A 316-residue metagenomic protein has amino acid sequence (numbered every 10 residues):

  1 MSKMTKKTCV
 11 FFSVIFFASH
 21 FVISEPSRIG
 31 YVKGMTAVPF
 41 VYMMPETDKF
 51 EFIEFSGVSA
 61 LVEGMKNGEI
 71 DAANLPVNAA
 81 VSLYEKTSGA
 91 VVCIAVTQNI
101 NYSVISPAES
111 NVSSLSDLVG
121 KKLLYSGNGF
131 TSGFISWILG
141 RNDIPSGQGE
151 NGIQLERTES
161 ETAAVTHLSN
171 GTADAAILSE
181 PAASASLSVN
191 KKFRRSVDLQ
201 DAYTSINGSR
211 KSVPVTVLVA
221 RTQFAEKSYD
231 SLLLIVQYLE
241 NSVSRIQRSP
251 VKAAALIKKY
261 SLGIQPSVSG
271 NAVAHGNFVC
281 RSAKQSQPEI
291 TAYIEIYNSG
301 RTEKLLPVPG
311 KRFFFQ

Functional and structural regions predicted by a protein language model:
M1-V10: Bacterial N-terminal signal peptides that target proteins for export
V10-S19: Bacterial N-terminal signal peptides
A18-P26: Bacterial Sec-dependent signal peptides at the C-terminal "C-region" and cleavage site
P26-E156, D174, E180, S196-V197: Short, glycine-/small- and polar/acidic-enriched structural segments that line small-molecule recognition paths
V38, Y42, S59, E63 (+13 more regions): Solvent-exposed, polar/charged alpha-helical surfaces in well-ordered, non-transmembrane soluble domains, broadly
N78, E156, S160-L256: Pocket-lining segment of extracytoplasmic ligand-binding domains
A225-G300: Secondary-structure end/capping motifs
T291-Q316: Conserved C-terminal helix/tail region of periplasmic/extracytoplasmic solute-binding proteins
